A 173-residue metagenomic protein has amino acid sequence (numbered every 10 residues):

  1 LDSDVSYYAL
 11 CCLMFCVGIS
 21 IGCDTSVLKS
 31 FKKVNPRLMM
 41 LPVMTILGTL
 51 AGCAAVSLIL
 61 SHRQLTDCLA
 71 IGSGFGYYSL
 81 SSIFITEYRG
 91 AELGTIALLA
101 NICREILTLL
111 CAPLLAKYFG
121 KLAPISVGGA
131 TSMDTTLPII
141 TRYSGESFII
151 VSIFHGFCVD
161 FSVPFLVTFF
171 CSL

Functional and structural regions predicted by a protein language model:
L1-T49, L65-Y78: Helical membrane-embedded segments and adjacent short helical loop/helix-boundary regions of multi-pass membrane
C11-C12, H155-P164: Small-residue-rich transmembrane alpha-helices that serve as helix-helix interface/gating elements in multipass
I19-S30, V56-S57, I83, A112-A116 (+1 more regions): C-terminal ends of transmembrane helices
T25-A54, G94-I106, V151-V159: Entry/N-cap segments of selected transmembrane alpha helices and their immediately preceding amphipathic helices
A54-S57, Q64: Alpha-helical transmembrane segments in inner-membrane proteins
L60-S61, R89, G120, C171: Short helix-capping/hinge motifs at transmembrane helix termini and TM-loop junctions
T66-L107, F119-F154: Alpha-helical membrane segments and immediately flanking helix-loop junctions that form or couple to the substrate/ion
S162-L173: Juxtamembrane boundary at the C-terminal end of a transmembrane helix
